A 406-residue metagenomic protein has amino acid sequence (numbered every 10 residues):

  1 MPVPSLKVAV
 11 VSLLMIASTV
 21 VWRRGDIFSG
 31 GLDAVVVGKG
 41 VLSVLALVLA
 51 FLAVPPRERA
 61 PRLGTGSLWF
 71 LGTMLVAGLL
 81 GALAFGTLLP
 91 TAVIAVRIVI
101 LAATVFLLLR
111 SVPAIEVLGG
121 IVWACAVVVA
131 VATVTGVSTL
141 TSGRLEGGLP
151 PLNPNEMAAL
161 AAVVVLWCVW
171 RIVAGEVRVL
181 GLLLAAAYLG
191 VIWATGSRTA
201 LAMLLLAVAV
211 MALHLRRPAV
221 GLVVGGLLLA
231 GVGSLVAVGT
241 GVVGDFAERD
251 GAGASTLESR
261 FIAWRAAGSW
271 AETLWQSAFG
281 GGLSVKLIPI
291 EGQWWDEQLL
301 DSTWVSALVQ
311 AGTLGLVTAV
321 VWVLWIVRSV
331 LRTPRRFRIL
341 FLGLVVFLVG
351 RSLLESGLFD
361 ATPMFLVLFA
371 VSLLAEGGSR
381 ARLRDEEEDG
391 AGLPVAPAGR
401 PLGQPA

Functional and structural regions predicted by a protein language model:
V3-P4, V177, Q310-V349, R382-D385 (+2 more regions): Hydrophobic transmembrane alpha-helices and their immediate junctions
A9-S12, L63-M74, V96, V105-A132: Interfacial loop-to-transmembrane-helix boundary motif in multi-pass membrane proteins
V11-A17, R328-E355, M364, S372-A375: Loop-to-helix entry and N-terminal half of a specific, functionally important transmembrane alpha helix in multi-pass
V35-L42, G66-L79, G86-L109: Aromatic-anchored transmembrane helix interface
A114-G143, P151-H214: Alpha-helical transmembrane segments of multi-pass inner-membrane proteins
G148, G251-A311, V330-R332: Long extracytoplasmic/lumenal interhelical loops at the membrane interface of multi-pass membrane proteins
L215-A252, S269-T273: A membrane-periplasm/extracellular boundary helix in multi-pass inner-membrane enzymes that assemble envelope glycans
G343-V349, G357-A406: Transmembrane alpha-helices of multi-pass inner-membrane enzymes
